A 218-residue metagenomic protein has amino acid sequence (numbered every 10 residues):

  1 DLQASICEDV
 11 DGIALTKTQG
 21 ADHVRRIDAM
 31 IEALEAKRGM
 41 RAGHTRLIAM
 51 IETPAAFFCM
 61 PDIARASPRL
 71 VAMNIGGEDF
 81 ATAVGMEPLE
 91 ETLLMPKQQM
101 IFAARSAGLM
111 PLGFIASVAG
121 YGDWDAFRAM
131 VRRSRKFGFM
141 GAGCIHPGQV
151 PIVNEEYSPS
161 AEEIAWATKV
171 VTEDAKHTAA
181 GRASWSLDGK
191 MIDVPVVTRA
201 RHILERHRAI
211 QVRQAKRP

Functional and structural regions predicted by a protein language model:
D1-P218: Expand to "…catalyze enediolate/carbanion chemistry for C-C bond making/breaking, isomerization, decarboxylation
